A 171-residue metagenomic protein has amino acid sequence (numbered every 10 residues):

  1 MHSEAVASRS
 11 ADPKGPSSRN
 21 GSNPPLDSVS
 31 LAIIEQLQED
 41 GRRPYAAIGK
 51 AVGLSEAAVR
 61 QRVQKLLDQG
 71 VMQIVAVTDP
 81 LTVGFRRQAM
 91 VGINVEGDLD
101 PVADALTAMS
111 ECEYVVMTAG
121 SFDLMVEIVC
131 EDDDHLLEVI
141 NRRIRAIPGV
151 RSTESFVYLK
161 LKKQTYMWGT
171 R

Functional and structural regions predicted by a protein language model:
M1-R171: A compositional/biophysical signature of low hydrophobicity enriched in polar/charged and small residues
